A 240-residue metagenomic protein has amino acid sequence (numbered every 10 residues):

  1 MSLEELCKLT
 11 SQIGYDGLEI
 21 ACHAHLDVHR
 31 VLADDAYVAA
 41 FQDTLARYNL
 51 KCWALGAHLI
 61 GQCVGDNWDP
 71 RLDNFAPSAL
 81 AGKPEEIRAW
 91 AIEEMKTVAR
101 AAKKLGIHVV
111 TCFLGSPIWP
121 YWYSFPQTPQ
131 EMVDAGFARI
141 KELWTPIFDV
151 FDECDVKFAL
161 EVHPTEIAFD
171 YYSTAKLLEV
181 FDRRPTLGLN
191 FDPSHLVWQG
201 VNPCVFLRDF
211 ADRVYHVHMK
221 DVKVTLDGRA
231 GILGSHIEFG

Functional and structural regions predicted by a protein language model:
L3-Q12, V31-W53, E94-H108, N202-Y215: Short amphipathic alpha-helices and their capping/turn segments at secondary-structure boundaries
E5, G17-L18, A24, L55 (+1 more regions): Acidic/histidine-rich catalytic cores of soluble enzymes
E5, L9, R47, C63-G188: Active-site acidic/histidine proton-transfer and metal-coordination neighborhood in alpha/beta enzyme cores
D16-A21, K51-G56, H108-C112: Short, well-structured secondary-structure segments
I20-A46, G61, L114-W122: Glycine-rich, proline-tolerant flexible connector loops at the mouths of alpha/beta enzymes
R30-D34, P84, V133, F239: Alpha-helix initiation/capping motif
G56-N67, P117, D221-T225: Short, solvent-exposed beta-strand-terminating loops
